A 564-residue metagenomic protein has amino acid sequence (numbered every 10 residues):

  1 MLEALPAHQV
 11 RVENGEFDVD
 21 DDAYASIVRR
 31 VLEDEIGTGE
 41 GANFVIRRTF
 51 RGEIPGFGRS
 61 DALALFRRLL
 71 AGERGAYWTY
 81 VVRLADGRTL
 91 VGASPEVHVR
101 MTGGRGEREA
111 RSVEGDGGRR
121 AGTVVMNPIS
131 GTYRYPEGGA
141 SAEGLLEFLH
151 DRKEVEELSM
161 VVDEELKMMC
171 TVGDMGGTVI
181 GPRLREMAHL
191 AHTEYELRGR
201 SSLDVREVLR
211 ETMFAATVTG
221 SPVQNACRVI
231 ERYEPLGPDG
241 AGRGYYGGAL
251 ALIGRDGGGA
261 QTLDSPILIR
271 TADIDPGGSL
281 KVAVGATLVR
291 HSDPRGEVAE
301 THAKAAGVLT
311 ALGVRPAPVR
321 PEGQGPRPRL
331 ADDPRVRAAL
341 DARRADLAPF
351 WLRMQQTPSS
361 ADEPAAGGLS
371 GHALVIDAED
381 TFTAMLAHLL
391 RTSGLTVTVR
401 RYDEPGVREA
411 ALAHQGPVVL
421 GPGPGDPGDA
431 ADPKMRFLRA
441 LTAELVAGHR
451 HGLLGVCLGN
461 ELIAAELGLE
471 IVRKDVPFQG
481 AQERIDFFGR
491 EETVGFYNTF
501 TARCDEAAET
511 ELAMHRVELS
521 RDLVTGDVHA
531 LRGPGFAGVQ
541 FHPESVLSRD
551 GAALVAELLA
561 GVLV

Functional and structural regions predicted by a protein language model:
M1-S60, R119, D151-E156, D174 (+4 more regions): Non-catalytic accessory segments adjacent to catalytic cores
L2-N14, V113-G115, S141-Y233, G313: Contiguous alpha-helical scaffold segments within structured protein domains that host functional hotspots
V45-E156, G244, I253-V284: An anion-binding catalytic pocket shared by soluble metabolic enzymes
I46, M160-V162, V375: Short hydrophobic beta-strand that contains or immediately precedes a catalytic carboxylate
R200-R327: Conserved hydrophobic core element of enzyme catalytic domains
K281, E297-G371, E379: Intrinsic disorder at enzyme termini
H372-A373, D380, A384-V456, L467: Flexible gly/pro-rich beta->alpha loop and the following alpha-helix that scaffold active-site loops
F437-V446, G452-V456, N460-E557, G561: Pocket-forming structural segment of enzyme catalytic cores
